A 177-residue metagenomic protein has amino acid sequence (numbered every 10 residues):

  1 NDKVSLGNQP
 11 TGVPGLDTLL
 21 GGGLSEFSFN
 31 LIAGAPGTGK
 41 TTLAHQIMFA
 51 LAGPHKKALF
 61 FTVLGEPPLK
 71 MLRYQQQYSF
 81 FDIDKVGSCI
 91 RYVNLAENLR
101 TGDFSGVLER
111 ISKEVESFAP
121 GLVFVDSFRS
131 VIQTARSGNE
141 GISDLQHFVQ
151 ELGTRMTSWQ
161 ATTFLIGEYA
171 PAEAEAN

Functional and structural regions predicted by a protein language model:
N1-K3: Charged, amphipathic alpha-helical linker segments immediately N-terminal to NTP-binding catalytic cores
S5-G7: Short boundary/hinge segments that flank catalytic cores
T11-G23: Pre-Walker A adenine-sensing motif
L24, A52, G153-T157: Conserved ATPase "switch" residues in P-loop NTPase domains
N30, A35-L99: Conserved P-loop
N30, R100-N177: P-loop NTPase motor core
